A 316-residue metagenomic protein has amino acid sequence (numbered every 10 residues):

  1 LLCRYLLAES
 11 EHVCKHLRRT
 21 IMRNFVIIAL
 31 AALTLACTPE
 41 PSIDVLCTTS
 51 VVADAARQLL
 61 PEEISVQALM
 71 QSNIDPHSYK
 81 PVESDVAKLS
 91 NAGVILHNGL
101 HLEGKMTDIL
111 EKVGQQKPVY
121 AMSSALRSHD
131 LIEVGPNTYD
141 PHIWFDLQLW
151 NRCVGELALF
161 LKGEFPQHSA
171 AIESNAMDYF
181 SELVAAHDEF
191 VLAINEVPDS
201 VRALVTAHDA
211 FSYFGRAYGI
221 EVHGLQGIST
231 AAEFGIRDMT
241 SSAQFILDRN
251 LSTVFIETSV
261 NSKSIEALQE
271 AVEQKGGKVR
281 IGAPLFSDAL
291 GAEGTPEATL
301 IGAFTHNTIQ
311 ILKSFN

Functional and structural regions predicted by a protein language model:
R18-F25: Positively charged n-region of N-terminal signal peptides that target proteins for export
A29-T38: Hydrophobic h-region of N-terminal signal peptides that target proteins for export in Gram-negative bacteria
C37-N316: Extracytoplasmic metal-acquisition and chelation regions
